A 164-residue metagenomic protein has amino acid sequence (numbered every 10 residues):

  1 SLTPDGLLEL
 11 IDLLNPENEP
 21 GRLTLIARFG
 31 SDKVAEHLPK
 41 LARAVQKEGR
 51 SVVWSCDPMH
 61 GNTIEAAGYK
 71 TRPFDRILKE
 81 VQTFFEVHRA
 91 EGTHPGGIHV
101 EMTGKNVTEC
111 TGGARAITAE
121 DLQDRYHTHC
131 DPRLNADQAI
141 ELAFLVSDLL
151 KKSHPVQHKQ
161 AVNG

Functional and structural regions predicted by a protein language model:
S1-G164: Expand to "…catalyze enediolate/carbanion chemistry for C-C bond making/breaking, isomerization, decarboxylation
